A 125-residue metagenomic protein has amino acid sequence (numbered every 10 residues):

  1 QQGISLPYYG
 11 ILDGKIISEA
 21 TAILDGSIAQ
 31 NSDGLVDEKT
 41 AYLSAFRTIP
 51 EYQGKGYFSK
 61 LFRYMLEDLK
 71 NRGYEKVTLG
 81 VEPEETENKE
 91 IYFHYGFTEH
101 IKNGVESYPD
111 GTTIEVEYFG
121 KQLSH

Functional and structural regions predicted by a protein language model:
S5-Y9, E19, A45, T78 (+1 more regions): Short hydrophobic/aromatic beta-strand element in the GNAT-like acyltransferase core that lines or flanks the acyl-donor
Y9, K15-G26, Q30-N31, Y42 (+1 more regions): Conserved beta-strand in the GNAT
G26-D33, K102-Y108: A short, acidic/glycine-rich surface segment
T48, G54-E67, F93-H94: Conserved acetyl-CoA-binding loop-helix of GNAT-fold acetyltransferases
L69-V81: Conserved GNAT acetyl-CoA-binding A-motif
L79-K89, E106-D110: Conserved beta-strand-loop-alpha-helix junction that forms the acyl-donor binding cleft
Y92-K102: Conserved acetyl-CoA-binding loop of GNAT-fold acetyltransferases
